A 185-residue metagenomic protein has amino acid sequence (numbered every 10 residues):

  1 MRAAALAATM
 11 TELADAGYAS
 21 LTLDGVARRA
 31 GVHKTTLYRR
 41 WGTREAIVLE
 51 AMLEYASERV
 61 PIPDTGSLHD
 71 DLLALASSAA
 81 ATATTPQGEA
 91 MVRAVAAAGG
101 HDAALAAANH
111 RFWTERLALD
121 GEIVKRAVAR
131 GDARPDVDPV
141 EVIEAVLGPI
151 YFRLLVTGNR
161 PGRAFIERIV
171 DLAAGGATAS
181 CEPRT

Functional and structural regions predicted by a protein language model:
A4, A8, E12-A46, E50: Helix-turn-helix
A16, T43, A98-L105: Short loop-to-helix capping motifs
R40-W41, L147, Y151-F152: Tryptophan-centric aromatic hotspots in well-structured domains and transmembrane helices
M52-E58: Short, basic, alpha-helical segments at the C-terminal edge of helix-turn-helix-like DNA-binding modules
V60-E89, V142: Hydrophobic alpha-helical connector segments
A74, A118, E122, R126-A129 (+1 more regions): C-terminal peripheral helix-coil segments that are non-catalytic and often amphipathic
S77-A83, M91-H101, V170-G176: Helix-loop "lid/cap" segments that line or gate small-molecule binding pockets
P86-A90, A103-A129, V140: Amphipathic alpha-helical packing segments from all-alpha helical-bundle domains
